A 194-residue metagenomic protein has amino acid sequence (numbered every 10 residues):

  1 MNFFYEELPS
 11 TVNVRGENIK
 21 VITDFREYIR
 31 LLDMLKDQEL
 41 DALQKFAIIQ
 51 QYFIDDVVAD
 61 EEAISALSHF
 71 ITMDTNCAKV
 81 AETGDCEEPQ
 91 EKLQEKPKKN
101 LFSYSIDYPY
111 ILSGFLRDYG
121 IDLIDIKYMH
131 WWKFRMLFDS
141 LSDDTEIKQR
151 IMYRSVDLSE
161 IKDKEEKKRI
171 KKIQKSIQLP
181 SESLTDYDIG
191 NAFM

Functional and structural regions predicted by a protein language model:
M1-V58: Short N-terminal mixed-charge amphipathic segments
V12, I19-V21, L67-I71, F134: Generic structural hydrophobic/aromatic packing signal, biased to beta-strands
V21, Q38-L43, V57-E61, F102-I106 (+1 more regions): Structural motif
F25-Y28, A42-F46, D60-I64, Y108 (+3 more regions): Alpha-helix initiation and N-capping motif
I54-I71: Charged, alpha-helical interface segments at or near domain boundaries
I71-M194: C-terminal charged interaction modules
